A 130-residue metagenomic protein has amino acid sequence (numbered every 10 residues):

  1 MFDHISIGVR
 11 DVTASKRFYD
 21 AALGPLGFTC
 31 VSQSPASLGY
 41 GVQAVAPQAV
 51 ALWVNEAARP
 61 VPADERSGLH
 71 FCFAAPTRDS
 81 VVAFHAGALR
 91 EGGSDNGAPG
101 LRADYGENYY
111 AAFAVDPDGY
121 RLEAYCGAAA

Functional and structural regions predicted by a protein language model:
M1, D64-S67, G106: Short glycine-enriched loop/turn motifs at secondary-structure junctions
M1-K16, F71, A128-A130: N-terminal beta-strand motif that seeds the catalytic metal site of vicinal oxygen chelate
D3, A22, L26-V31, P35 (+7 more regions): Long, contiguous binding/interaction regions
G8-A51: Core segments of cupin and vicinal oxygen chelate
V9-A14, C72-A112, P117: Vicinal oxygen chelate
P35, G41-A83, R90: Long, continuous compositionally biased terminal/linker segments
